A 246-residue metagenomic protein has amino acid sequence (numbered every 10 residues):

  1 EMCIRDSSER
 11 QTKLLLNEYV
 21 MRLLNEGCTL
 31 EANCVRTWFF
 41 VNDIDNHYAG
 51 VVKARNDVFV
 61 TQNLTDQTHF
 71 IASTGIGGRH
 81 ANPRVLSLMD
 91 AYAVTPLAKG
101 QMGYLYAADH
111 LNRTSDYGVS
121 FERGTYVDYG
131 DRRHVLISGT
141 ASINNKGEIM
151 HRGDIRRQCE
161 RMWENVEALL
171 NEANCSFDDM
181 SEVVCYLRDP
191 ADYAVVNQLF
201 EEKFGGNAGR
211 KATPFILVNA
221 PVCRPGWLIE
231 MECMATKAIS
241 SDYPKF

Functional and structural regions predicted by a protein language model:
E1-E182, L187-F246: N-terminal presequence-like segments and the immediate start of the first folded domain
